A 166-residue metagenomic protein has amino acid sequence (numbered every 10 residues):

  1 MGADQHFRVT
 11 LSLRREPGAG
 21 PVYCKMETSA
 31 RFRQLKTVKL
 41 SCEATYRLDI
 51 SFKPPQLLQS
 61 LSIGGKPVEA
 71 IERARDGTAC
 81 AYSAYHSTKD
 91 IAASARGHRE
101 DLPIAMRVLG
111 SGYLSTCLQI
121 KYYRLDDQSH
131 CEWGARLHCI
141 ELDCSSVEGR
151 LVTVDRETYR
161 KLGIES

Functional and structural regions predicted by a protein language model:
M1-D90, A95-S166: N-terminal onset of structured domains
